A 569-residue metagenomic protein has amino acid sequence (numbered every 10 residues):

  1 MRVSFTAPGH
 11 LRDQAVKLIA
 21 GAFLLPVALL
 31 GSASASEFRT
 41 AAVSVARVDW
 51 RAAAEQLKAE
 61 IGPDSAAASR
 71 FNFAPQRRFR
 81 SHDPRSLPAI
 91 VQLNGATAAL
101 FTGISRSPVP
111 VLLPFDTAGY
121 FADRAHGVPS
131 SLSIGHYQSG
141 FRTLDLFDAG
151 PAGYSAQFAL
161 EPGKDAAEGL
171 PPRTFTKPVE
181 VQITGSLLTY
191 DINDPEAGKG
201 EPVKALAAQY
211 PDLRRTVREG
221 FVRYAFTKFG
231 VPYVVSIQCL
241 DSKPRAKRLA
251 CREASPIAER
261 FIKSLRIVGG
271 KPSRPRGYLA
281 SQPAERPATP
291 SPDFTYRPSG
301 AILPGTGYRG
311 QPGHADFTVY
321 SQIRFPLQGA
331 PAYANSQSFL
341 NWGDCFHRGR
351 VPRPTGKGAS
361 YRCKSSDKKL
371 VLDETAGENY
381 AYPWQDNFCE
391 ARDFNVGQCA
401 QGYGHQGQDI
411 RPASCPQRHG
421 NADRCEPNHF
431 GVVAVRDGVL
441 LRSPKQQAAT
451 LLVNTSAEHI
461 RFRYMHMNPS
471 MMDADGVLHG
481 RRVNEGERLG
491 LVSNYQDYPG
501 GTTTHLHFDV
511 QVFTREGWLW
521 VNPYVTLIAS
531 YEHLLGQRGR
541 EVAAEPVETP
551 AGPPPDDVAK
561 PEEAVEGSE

Functional and structural regions predicted by a protein language model:
M1-V16: N-terminal secretory signal peptides that target proteins for export/translocation
I19-L29: Bacterial N-terminal signal peptides
E37-V231: Short, solvent-exposed recognition patches
Q238-P283: Surface-exposed amphipathic alpha-helical segments
R286-N341, D473-E487, Y498-E569: Acidic, glycine-rich catalytic/binding loops that coordinate metals and/or anionic ligands
Q337-G431: Short glycine/threonine/proline-enriched tight-turn/helix- or strand-capping micro-motif at secondary-structure
G397, G404-Q406, G420-A422, E426-G476 (+1 more regions): Zn2+-dependent peptidoglycan hydrolase active-site motif and core
V432-A434, G438, G480-V492: A structural signal for short beta-strand/turn segments enriched in small hydrophobics and glycine
